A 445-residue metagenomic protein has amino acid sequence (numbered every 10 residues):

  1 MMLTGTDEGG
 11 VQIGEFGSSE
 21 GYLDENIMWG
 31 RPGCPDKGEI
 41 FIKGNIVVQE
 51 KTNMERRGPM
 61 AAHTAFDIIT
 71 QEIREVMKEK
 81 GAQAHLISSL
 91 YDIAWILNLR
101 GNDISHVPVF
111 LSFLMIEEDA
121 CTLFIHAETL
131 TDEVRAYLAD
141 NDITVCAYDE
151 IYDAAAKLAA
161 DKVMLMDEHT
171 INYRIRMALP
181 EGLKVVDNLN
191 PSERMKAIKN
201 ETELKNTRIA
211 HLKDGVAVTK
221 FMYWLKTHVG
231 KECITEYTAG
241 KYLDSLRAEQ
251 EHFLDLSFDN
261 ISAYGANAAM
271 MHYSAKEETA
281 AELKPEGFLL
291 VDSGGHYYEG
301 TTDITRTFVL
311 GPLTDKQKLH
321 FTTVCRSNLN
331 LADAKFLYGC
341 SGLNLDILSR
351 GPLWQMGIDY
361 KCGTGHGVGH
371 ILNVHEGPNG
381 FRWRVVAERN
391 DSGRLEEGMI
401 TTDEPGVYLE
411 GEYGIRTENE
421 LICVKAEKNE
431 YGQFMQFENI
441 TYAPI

Functional and structural regions predicted by a protein language model:
M1: Active-site acidic/histidine clusters and adjacent loop/turn architecture that either coordinate catalytic ions
T4-A65, I69: A short, solvent-exposed beta-edge/loop patch
F66-I445: Active-site neighborhoods and metal-handling regions in enzymes and metal-associated proteins
